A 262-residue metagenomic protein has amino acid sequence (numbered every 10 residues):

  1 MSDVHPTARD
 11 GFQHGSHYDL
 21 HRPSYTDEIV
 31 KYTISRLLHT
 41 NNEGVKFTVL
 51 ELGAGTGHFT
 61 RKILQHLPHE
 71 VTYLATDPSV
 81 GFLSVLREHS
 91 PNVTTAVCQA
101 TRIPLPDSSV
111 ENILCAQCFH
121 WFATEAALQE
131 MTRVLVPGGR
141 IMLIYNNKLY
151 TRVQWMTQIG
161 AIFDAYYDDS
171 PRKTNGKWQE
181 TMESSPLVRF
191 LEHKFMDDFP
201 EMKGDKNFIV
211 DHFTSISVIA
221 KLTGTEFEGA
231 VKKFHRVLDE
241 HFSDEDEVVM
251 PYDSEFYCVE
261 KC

Functional and structural regions predicted by a protein language model:
A8-Y25: Class I SAM-dependent methyltransferase Rossmann-like catalytic core, especially the SAM/SAH-binding loop
P23-K46: Conserved alpha-helix/loop element of class I SAM-dependent methyltransferases that forms part of the SAM/SAH-binding
T48-R102: Class I SAM-dependent methyltransferase SAM/SAH-binding core
T101-I113: A short acidic, Gly/Pro-enriched loop at the edge of an enzyme's catalytic core that lines a small-molecule cofactor
C115-A116, T124: A short beta-strand submotif of the Rossmann-like class I SAM-dependent methyltransferase core that lines
F122-E130: A short, conserved alpha-helix within the catalytic core of class I
T132, V136-K203: Conserved catalytic/acceptor-binding region of the Class I
T181-C262: Conserved Class I S-adenosyl-L-methionine
